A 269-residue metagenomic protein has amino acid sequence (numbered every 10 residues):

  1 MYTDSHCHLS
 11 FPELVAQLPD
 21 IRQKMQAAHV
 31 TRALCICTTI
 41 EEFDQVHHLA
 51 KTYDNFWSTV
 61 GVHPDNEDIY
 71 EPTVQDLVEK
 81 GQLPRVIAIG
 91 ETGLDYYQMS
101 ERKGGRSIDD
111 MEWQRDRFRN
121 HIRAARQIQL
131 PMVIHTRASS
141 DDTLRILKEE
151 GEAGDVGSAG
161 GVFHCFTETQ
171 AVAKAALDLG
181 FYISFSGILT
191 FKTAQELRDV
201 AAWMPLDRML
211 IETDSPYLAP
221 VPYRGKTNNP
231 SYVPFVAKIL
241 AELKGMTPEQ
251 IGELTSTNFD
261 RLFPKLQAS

Functional and structural regions predicted by a protein language model:
M1-S269: Mid-domain alpha/beta scaffold segments of enzyme catalytic cores
